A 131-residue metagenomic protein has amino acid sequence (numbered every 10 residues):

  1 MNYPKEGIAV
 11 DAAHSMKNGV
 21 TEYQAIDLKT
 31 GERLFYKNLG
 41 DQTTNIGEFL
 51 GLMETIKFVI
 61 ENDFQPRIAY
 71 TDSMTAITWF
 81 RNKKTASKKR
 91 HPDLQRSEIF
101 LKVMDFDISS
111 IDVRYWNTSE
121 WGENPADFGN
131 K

Functional and structural regions predicted by a protein language model:
M1, N130-K131: Short intrinsically disordered terminal tails
M1-I46, F58: RNase H-like nuclease fold core
A13-N18, K57-N130: RNase H catalytic domain
F35-N38, M53-E54, Q95-I99: Short, surface-exposed, polar/charged, turn-prone segments marking secondary-structure boundaries
G47-T55: An active-site-proximal "capping" alpha-helix that borders the catalytic cofactor pocket
